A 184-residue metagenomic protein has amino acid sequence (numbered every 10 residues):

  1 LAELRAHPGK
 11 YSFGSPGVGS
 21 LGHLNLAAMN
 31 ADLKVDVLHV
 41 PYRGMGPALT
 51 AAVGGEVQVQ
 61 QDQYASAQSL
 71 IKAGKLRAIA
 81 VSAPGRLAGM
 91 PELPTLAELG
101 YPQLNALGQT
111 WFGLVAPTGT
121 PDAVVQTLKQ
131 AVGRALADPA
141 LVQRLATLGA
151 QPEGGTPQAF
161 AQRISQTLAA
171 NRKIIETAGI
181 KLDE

Functional and structural regions predicted by a protein language model:
L1-P47, V59, L96-E98, W111-R144 (+1 more regions): Hinge/capping helix and adjacent helix->loop/strand transition within the periplasmic-binding protein
H7-Y11, V35, V53-D62, K75-A78 (+1 more regions): Alpha-to-beta junction loops
G17, V40-T50, G54, Q63-S66 (+1 more regions): Short helix-initiation/N-cap motifs at beta->coil->alpha
L26, A52-V53, I71-G74, L128: Hydrophobic residues within well-ordered alpha-helices
A28-D32, V59-L93: A ligand-binding cleft/hinge motif common to bilobed small-molecule-binding domains
L33-V35, K72-A73, D122-E184: An extracytoplasmic/periplasmic, membrane-proximal ligand-sensing/linker region
S82-T118: Periplasmic-binding protein-like
